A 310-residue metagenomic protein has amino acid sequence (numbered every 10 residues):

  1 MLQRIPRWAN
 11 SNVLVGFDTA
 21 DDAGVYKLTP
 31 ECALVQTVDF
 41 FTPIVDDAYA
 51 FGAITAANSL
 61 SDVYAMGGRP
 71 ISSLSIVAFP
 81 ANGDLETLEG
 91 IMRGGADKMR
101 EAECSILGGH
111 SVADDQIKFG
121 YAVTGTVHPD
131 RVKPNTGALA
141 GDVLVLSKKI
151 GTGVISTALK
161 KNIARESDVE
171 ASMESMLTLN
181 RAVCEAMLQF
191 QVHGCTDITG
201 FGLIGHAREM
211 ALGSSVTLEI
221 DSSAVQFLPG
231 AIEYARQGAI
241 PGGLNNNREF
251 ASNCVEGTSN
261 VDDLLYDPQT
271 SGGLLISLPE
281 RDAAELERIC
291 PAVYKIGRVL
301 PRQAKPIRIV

Functional and structural regions predicted by a protein language model:
M1-D46, A50, M66, S75 (+4 more regions): Extreme N-terminal cap/leader segments of soluble proteins
R7, V35-V45, N162-V169, L188 (+1 more regions): Glycine/charged-rich beta-loop-alpha catalytic/anionic-binding loops adjacent to active sites
L14, H110, T136, S147 (+5 more regions): Glycine- and other small-residue-rich loops at beta-strand/loop junctions that grip anionic moieties
G24-V35, L177-C184, R248-E256: Acidic-glycine-rich active-site phosphate/pyrophosphate-binding loop
L28-Q36, F40-I44, R69-A164, R298: Glycine-rich anion-binding loops of enzyme active sites
A48-L74, R93-E101, L179-F190, F201-M210: Small-aliphatic-rich amphipathic alpha-helix that forms the alpha element of a beta-alpha
A81-S105, D114-F119, Q189-F190, T196-V310: Glycine-/charge-enriched secondary-structure boundary and capping motifs
A122-V132, S167-M187: Active-site glycine-rich loop that binds ribose-phosphate moieties when present
